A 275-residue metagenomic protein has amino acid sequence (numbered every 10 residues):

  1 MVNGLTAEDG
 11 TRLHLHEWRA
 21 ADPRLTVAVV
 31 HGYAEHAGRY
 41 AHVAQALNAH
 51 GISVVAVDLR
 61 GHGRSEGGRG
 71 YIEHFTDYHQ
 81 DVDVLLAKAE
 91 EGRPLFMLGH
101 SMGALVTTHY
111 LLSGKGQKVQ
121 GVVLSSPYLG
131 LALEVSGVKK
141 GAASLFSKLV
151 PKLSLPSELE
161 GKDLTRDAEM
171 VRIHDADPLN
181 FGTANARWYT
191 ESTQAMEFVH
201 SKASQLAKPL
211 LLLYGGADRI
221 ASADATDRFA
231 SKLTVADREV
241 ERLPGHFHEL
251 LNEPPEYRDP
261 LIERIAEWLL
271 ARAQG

Functional and structural regions predicted by a protein language model:
M1-A20: N-terminal cap/lid segment of alpha/beta-hydrolase-fold proteins
R24, G32-E35: Active-site glycine-rich loops that stabilize anionic/oxyanionic intermediates across multiple enzyme folds
A34-H36, G63-A89, L261: Catalytic nucleophile-loop/oxyanion-hole region of alpha/beta-hydrolase and closely related hydrolase-like folds
A44-G67: Conserved alpha/beta-hydrolase
H100-N185: Alpha/beta-hydrolase-fold enzymes
L206, L212-Y214, D218: Short beta-strand/loop motif that positions the catalytic acidic residue of the alpha/beta-hydrolase fold
K208, S222-K232: Short alpha-helix in the alpha/beta-hydrolase fold that links the catalytic acid
E239-G275: Catalytic active-site module of serine/aspartate enzymes centered on a nucleophile-bearing elbow/loop
